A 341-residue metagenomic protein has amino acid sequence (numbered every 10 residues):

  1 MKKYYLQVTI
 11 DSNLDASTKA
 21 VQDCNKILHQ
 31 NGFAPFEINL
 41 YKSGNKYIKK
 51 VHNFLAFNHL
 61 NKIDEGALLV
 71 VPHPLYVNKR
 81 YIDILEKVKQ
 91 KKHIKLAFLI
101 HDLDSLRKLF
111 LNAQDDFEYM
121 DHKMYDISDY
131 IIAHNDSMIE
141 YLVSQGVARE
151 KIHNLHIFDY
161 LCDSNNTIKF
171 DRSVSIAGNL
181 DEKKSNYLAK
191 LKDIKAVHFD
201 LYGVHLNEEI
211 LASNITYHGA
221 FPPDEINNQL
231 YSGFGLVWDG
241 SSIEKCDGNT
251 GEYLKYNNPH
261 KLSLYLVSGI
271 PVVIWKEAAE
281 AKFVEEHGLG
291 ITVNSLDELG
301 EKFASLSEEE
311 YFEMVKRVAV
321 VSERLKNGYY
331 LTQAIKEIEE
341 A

Functional and structural regions predicted by a protein language model:
Q7-Q22, K46-Y47, Y76-V77: A short, glycine/small-residue-rich beta-strand->loop->alpha-helix junction that serves as a flexible
N58, K87-H93, A113-Y130: Membrane-proximal helix-turn-helix segments that form the acceptor-binding/catalytic region of lipid-linked
N58-Y81, H93: Short N-terminal targeting/anchoring amphipathic segment
L96-Q114: A short, histidine- and acid-enriched strand-loop-helix "catalytic/donor-clamping" loop that lines the nucleotide-sugar
K108, D126-K151: A short, active-site helix/loop in glycosyltransferases that binds the activated sugar's phosphate group
Y160-Y231: Conserved catalytic-core segment of nucleotide-activated headgroup transferases in glycan assembly
N227-S268, I274-K282: Nucleotide-sugar-dependent
N294-E340: A charged, aromatic-enriched C-terminal amphipathic alpha-helix characteristic of glycosyltransferases across folds
